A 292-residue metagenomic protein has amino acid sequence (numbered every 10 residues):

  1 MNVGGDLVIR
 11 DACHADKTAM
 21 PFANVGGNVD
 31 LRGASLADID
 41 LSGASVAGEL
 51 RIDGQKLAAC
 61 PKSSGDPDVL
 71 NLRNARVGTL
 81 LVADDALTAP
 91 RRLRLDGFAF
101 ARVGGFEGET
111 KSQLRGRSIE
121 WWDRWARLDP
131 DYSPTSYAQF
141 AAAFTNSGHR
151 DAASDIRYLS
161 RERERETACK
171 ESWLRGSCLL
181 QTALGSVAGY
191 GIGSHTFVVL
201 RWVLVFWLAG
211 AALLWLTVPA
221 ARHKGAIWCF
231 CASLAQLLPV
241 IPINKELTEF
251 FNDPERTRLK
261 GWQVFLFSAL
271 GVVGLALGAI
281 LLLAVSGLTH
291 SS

Functional and structural regions predicted by a protein language model:
M1-A183: N-terminal leader/targeting and pre-domain segments
G43, N74, L204-L237: Outer-pore turret/helix-boundary of cation channels
E49, S194-V198: Juxtamembrane interface helix immediately N-terminal to a transmembrane segment
A153, L213, V285: Hydrophobic, well-ordered secondary-structure elements that form the walls of internal hydrophobic environments
R161, T217-V218, H290: Hydrophobic/aromatic-lined pockets within catalytic cores
S177-H195, P219-I280: Pore-loop/selectivity-filter region of tetrameric P-loop cation channels
V199-A211, V272-A276, I280: Alpha-helical transmembrane spans of integral membrane proteins, capturing the lipid-embedded, hydrophobic core of TM
L281-S292: Juxtamembrane boundary at the C-terminal end of a transmembrane helix
